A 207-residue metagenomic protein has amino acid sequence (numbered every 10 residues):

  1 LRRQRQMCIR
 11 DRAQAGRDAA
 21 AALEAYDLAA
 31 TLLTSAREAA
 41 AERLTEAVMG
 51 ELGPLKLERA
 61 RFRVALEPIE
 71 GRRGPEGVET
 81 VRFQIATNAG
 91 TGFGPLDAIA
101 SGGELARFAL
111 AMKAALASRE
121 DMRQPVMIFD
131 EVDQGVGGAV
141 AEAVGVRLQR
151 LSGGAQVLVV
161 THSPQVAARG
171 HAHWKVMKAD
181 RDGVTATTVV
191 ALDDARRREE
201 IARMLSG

Functional and structural regions predicted by a protein language model:
L1-I9: Single conserved hydrophobic/aromatic residue that forms the stacking wall/gate of nucleotide- or nucleobase-binding
G16, A20-L23, A30, R37: Alpha-helical coiled-coil heptad-repeat register
A29-G71: Amphipathic alpha-helical domain-onset/packing element
F83, T87-G90, G103-M127, L151: GG-anchored amphipathic helix commonly corresponding to the ABC/SMC/Rad50 NBD signature/C-loop
F93-I99: Short pre-catalytic strand/loop immediately N-terminal to key active-site residues, enriched for Gly-Thr
D121, Q134-E142: Conserved D-loop-proximal element of ABC-family nucleotide-binding domains
D130-E131: Walker B catalytic acidic pair
A139-G207: C-terminal lobe/lid and adjacent interdomain/linker elements of RecA-like ASCE P-loop ATPase modules
